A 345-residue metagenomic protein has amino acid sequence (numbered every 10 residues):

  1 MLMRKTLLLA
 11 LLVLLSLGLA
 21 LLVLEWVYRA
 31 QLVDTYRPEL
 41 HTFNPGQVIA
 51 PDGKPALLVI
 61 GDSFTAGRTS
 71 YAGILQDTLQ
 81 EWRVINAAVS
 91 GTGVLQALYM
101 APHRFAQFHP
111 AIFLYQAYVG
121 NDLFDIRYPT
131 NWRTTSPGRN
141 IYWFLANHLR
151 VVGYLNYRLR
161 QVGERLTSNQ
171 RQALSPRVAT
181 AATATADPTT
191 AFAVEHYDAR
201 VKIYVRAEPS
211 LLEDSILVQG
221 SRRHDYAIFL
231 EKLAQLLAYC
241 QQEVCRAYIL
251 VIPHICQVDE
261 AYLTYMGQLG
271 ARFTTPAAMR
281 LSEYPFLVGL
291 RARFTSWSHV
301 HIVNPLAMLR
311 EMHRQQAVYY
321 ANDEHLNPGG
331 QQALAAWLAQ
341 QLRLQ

Functional and structural regions predicted by a protein language model:
M1-L57, Q107-A111: N-terminal secretory targeting modules
L24, Y320-Q345: Histidine-centered active-site loop/cap adjacent to the catalytic His in serine esterases/O-acetyl transfer systems
H41-H109, F113-L114: Serine-esterase "nucleophile elbow" of acetyl-processing enzymes
F64-A66, S90-T92, Y118-D122, P253-V258 (+2 more regions): Short, solvent-exposed loop/turn segments at secondary-structure junctions
A72, Q76, L98-P102, L230-L233 (+3 more regions): Extracytoplasmic/secreted envelope proteins and their assembly/folding machinery, especially bacterial periplasmic
V94, L98, Y226, L230 (+1 more regions): Short, amphipathic alpha-helical "lid/cap" segments that border enzyme active or binding sites
G120-R291, R310: Serine-dependent acyl-ester chemistry module
F286-I302: Structural recognition of alpha->loop->beta junctions
